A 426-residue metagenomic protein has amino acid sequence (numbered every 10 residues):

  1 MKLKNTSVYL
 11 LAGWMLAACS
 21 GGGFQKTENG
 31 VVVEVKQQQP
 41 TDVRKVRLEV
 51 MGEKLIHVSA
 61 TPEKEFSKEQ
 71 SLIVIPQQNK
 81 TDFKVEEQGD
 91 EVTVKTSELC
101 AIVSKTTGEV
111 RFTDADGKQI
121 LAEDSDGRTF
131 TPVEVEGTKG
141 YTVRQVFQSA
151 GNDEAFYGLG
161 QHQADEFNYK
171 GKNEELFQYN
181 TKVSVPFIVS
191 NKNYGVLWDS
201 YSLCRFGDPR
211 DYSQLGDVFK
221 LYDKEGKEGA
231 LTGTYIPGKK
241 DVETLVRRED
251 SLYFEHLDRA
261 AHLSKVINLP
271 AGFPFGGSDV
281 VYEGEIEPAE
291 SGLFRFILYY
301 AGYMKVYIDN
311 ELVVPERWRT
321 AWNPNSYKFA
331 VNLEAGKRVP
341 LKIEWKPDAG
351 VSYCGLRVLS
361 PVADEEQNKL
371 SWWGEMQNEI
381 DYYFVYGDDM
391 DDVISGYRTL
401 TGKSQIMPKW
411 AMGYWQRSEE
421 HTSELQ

Functional and structural regions predicted by a protein language model:
M1-L10: Bacterial N-terminal signal peptides that target proteins for export
A17-A18: C-terminal motif of bacterial Sec signal peptides marking the signal peptidase cleavage site
Q25-E34, E87-T93: Short, hydrophobic/aromatic-rich segments at coil-to-beta transitions
G30-V33, D42-H57: Mature N-terminal segment immediately following signal peptide/propeptide cleavage in secreted/periplasmic
E49-V92, F130-T131: A low-complexity, Ser/Thr/Gly/Pro-enriched, surface-exposed linker/loop concept that marks segments flanking
E87-G226, F294-L298, I308, Y327 (+2 more regions): Catalytic and substrate-binding clefts that recognize carbohydrates or anionic sugar/phosphate headgroups
Q214-M376: Acidic/polar, compositionally biased interaction segments
H421-Q426: Conserved small/polar residues in nucleotide/adenosyl-binding loops
